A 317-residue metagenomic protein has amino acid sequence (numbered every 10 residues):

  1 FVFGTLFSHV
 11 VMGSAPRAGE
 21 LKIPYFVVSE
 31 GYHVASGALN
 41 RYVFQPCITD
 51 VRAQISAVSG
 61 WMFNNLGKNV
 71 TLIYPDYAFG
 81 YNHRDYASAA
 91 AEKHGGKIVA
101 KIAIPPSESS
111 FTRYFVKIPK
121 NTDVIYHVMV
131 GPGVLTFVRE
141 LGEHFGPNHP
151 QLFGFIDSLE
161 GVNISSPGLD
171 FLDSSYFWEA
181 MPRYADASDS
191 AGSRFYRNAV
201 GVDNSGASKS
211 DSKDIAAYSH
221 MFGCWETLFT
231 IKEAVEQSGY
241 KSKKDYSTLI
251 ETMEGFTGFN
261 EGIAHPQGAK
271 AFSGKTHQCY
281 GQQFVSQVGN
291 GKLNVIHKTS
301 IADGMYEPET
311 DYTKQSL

Functional and structural regions predicted by a protein language model:
F1-L317: Extracytosolic ligand-binding ectodomains
